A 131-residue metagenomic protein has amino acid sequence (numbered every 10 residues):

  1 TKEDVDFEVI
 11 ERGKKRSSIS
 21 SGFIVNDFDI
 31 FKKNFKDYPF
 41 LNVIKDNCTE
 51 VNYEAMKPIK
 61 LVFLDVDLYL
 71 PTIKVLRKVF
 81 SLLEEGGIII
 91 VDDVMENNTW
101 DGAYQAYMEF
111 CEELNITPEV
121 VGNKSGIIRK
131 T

Functional and structural regions predicted by a protein language model:
T1-T131: S-adenosylmethionine/decaboxylated-SAM
